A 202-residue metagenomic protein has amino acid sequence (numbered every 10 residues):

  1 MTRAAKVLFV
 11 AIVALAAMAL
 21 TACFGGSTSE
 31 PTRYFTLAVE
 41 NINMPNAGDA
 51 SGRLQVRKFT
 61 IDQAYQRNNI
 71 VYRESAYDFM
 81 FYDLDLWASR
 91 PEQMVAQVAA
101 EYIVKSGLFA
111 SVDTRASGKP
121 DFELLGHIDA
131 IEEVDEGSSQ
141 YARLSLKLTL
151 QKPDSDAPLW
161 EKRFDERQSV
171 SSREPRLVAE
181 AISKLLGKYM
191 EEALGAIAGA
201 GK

Functional and structural regions predicted by a protein language model:
M1-C23: Sec-dependent bacterial lipoprotein signal peptides
A22-E92, G199-K202: A structural "domain/chain start" motif
F24-A47, K105-A157, S171: Surface-exposed short loop/turn segments
F59, H127-I131, D165-R167: Generic short beta-strand segments
Y77-L86, D154-G195: Short secondary-structure boundary motifs at beta->alpha junctions and helix caps
D85-G107: Structured, soluble extracytoplasmic/luminal domains of envelope-associated proteins
A100, V104-L108, M190, L194-K202: Sec-exported extracytoplasmic/periplasmic mature domains
